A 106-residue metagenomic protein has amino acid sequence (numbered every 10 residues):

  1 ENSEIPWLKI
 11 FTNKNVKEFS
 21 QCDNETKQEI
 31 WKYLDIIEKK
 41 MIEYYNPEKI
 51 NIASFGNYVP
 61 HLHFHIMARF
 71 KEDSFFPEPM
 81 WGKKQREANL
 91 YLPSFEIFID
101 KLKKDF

Functional and structural regions predicted by a protein language model:
E1-F106: HIT superfamily nucleotide-processing domains
